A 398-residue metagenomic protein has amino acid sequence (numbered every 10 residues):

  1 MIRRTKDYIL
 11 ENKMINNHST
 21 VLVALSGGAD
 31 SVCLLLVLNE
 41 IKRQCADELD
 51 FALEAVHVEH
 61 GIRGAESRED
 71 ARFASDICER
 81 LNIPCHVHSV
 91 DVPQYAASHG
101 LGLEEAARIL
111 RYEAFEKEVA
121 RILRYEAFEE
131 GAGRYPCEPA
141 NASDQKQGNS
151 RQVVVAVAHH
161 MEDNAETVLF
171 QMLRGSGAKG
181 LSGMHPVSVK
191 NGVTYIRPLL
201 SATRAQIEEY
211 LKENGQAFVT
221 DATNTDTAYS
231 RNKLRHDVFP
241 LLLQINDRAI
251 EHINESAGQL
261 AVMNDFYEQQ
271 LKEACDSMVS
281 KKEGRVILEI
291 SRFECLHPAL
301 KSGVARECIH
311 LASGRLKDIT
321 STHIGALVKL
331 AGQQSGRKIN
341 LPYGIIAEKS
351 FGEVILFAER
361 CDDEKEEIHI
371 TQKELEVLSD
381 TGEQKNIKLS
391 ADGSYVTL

Functional and structural regions predicted by a protein language model:
M1-Q171, A205, A347, K388-A391: ATP-dependent adenylation/nucleotidyltransferase module used to activate substrates
I2-D30, L49-E54, V58, V90-V92 (+2 more regions): AMP-forming adenylation/ATP pyrophosphatase catalytic core
D7, D76, K117, E130 (+5 more regions): Surface-exposed charge patches
I41, L110, E118, L123 (+8 more regions): Generic structural signal for bulky hydrophobic/aromatic residues embedded in well-ordered secondary structure
Q44-A46, S75, G175, R231 (+1 more regions): Residue-level signature of transmembrane alpha-helix interfaces in integral membrane proteins
A46-L49, C78-I83, L110-A114, G180-G183 (+4 more regions): Glycine-rich loops and low-complexity Gly/Arg-rich segments that provide flexible linkers or classic glycine-based
P136-A140, R151, H160-G332: Flexible helical/loop "lid" subdomain adjacent to adenine-nucleotide binding pockets
